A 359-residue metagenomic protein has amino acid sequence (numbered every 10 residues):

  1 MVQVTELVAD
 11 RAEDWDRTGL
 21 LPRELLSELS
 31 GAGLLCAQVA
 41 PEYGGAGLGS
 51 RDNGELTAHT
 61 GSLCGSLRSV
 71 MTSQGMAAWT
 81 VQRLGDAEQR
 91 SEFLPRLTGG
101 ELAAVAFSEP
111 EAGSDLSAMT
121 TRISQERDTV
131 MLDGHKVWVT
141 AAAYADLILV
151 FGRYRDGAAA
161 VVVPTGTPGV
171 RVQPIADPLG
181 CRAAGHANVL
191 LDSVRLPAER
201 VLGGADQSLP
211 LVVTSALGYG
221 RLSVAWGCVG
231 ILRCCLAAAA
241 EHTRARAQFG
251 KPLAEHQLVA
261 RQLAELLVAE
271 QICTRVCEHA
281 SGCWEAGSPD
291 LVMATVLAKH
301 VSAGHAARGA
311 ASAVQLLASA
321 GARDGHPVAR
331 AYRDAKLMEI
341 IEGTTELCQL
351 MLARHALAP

Functional and structural regions predicted by a protein language model:
A9-R17, R244, Q248-K251, L267-V301 (+2 more regions): C-terminal helix-coil-helix/basic helical segment that borders enzyme active sites and/or dimer interfaces and provides
G31-G100, A141, L147: Internal helix-loop-helix
L63, P174-Q271, M338: Glycine-rich beta->alpha junctions and the first turn(s) of the following alpha-helix
A112, V137-A142, R221, M338-I341: Glycine-rich phosphate/pyrophosphate-binding beta-alpha loops
T121-S124: A structural signal for short hydrophobic beta-strand segments in well-ordered beta-sheet cores
T129, H135-V172: A short core secondary-structure module
V229, R233-L236, L263-C277, K299-A310 (+1 more regions): Alpha-helical transition-metal enzyme core signature, strongest for iron centers
L317-P359: Glycine-rich phosphate/cofactor-binding loops in nucleotide/flavin-utilizing enzymes
